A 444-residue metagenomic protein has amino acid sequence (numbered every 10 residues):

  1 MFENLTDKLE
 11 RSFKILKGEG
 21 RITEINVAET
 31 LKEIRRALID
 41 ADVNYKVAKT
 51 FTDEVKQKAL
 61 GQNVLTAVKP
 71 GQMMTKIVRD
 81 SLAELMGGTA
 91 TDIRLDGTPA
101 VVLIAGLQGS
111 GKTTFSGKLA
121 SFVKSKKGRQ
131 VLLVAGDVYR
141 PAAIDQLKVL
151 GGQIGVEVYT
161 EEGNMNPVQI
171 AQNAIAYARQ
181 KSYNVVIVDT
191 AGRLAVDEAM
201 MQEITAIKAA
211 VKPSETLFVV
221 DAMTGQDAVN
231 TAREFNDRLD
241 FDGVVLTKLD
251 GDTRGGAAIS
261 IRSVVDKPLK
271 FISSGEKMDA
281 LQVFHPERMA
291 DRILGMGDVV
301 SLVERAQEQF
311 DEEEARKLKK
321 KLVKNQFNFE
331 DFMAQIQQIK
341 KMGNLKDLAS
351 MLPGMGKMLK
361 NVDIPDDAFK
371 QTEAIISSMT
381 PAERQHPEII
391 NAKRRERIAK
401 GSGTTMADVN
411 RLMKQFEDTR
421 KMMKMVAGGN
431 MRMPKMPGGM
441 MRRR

Functional and structural regions predicted by a protein language model:
M1, E19, N26, T66 (+16 more regions): Replace "in large, NTP-powered and nucleic-acid-processing enzymes" with "in large, NTP-powered factors and other
F2-E19, R288-R444: Long amphipathic alpha-helical segments used for membrane anchoring, targeting, substrate engagement, or oligomerization
K8-G136, A143-N164, A171-T190: Primarily NTPase-proximal linker/entry elements flanking Walker-type ATP/GTP-binding cores
L16, D42, V78, L107 (+9 more regions): Residue-level signature of catalytic and energy-coupling elements of molecular machines, predominantly ATP/GTP-dependent
E29, E33, T50, E54 (+8 more regions): Amphipathic alpha-helical interaction segments
D40, Q57-L60, A83, G87 (+7 more regions): Generic secondary-structure signature for well-ordered alpha-helical cores
S110, Y139-P141, M165-P167, G192-V196 (+2 more regions): Short, small-residue-enriched loops and turns at beta-alpha junctions that line or gate enzyme active sites
A171-I175, R179, Y183, A195 (+2 more regions): Conserved phosphate-handling catalytic cores of large alpha/beta enzymes
